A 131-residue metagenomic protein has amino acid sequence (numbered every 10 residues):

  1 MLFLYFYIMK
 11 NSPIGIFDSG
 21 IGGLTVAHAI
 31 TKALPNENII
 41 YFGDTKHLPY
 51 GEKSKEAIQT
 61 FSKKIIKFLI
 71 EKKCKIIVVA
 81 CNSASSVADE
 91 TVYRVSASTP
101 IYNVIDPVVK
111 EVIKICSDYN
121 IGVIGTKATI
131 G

Functional and structural regions predicted by a protein language model:
F6-G131: Non-catalytic structural scaffold of enzyme domains
